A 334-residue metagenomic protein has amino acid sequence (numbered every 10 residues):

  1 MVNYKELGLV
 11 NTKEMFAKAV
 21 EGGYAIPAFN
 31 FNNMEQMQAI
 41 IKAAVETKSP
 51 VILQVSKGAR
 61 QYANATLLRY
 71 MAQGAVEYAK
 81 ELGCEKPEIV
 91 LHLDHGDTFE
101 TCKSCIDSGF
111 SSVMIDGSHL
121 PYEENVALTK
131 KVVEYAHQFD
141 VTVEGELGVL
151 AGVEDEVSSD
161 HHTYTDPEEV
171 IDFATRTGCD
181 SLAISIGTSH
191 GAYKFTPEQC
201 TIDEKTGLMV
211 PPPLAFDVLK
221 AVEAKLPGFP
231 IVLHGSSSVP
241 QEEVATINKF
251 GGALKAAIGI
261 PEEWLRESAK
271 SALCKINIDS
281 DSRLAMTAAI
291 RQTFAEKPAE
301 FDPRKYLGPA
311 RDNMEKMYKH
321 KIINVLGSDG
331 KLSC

Functional and structural regions predicted by a protein language model:
M1-P27, E300-F301: Generic N-terminal amphipathic, Lys/Arg-enriched alpha-helix
N3, Y24-N32, A59-R60, K305 (+1 more regions): A short N-terminal beta->alpha junction/helix N-cap motif
V10-E21, M34-A59, T66-K86, H95-P230 (+6 more regions): Alpha/beta enzyme core
I26-N30, L91-H92, M114, I231-L233 (+2 more regions): Short catalytic-loop micro-motif centered on adjacent basic/acidic residues
L53, R60-N64, L265, C274-P298 (+1 more regions): Shared catalytic-loop signature of beta/alpha-barrel
G235-S238, I258, I278-S282: Short acidic/histidine-rich active-site segments
A289-C334: Extended, intrinsically disordered, low-complexity segments
